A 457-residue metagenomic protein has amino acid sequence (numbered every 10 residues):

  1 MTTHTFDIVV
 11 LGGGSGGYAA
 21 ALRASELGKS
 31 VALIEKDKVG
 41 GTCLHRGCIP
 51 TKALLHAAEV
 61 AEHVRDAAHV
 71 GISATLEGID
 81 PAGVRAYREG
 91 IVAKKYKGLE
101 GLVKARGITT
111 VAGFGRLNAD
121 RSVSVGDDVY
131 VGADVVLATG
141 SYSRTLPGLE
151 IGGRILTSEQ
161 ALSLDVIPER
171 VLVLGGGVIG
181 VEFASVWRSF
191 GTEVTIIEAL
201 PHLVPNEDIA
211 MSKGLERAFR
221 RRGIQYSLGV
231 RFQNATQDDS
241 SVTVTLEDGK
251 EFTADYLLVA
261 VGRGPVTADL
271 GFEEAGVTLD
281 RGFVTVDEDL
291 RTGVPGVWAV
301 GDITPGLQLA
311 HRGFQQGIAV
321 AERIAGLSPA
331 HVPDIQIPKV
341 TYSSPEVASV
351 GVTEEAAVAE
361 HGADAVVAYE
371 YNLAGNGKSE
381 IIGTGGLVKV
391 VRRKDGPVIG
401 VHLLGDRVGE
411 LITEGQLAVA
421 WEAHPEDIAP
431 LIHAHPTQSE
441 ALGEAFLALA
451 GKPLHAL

Functional and structural regions predicted by a protein language model:
T2-G14, I167-G177: Beta1/beta-strand and adjacent pyrophosphate-binding region of the FAD-binding site in flavoprotein oxidoreductases
T3-F6, L22-K29, I34-I167, T195 (+9 more regions): Glycine-rich flavin
F6-L33, G180-R188: N-terminal Rossmann-like FAD-binding beta1-loop-alpha1 element of flavoenzymes
V9-L11, G115, Y130-G140, V173-L174 (+3 more regions): Short hydrophobic core segments
L11-G14, S25-D37, T42, I49 (+3 more regions): Flexible, glycine-rich terminal cap/loop adjacent to redox cofactors in electron-transfer oxidoreductases
C48, T139-E193, I197, E273-D289 (+1 more regions): Glycine-rich dinucleotide-binding loop and its adjacent helix/turn
A112, D287-E288, R392-R393: Short, acidic, Ser/Thr-enriched surface-loop or helix-capping motifs
G152-P168, E251-I324: FAD-site-proximal beta/loop scaffold in flavoenzymes
